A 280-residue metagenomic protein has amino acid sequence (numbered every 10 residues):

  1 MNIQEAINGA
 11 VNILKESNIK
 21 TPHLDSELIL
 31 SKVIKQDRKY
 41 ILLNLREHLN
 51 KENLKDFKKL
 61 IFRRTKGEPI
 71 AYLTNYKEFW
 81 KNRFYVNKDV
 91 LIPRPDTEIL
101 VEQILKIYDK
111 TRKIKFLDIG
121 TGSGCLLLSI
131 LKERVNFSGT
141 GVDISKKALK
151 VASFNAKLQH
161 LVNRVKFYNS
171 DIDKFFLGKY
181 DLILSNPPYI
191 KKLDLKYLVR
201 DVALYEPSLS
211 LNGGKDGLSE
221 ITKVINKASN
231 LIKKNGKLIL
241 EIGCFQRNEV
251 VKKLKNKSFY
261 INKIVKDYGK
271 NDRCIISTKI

Functional and structural regions predicted by a protein language model:
M1-F57: A short N-terminal interaction module
L14, Y108, A156, A228 (+1 more regions): Conserved hydrophobic residues forming the short capping helix/wall of the S-adenosyl-L-methionine
I29, G67, T97, L126 (+5 more regions): Residue-level signal for inorganic ion chemistry
K32-K106: Conserved AdoMet
D96-Y197: Conserved SAM/SAH cofactor-binding pocket of Class I
L161, E206, I232-K234: Helix-to-beta-strand junctions that scaffold the AdoMet/dcAdoMet cofactor pocket in Class I SAM-dependent enzymes
Y189-E220: Mobile active-site "lid"/loop adjacent to the S-adenosyl-L-methionine
K215-T278: Conserved Class I SAM-dependent methyltransferase catalytic core
